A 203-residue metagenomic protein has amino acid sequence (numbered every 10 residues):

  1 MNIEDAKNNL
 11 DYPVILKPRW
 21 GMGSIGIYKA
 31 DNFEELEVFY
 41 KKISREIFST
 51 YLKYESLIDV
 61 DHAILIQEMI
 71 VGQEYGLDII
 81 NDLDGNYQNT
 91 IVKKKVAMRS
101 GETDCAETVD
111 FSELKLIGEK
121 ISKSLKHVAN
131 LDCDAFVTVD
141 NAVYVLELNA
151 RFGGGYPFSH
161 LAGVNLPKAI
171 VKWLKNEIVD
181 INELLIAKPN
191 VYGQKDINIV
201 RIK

Functional and structural regions predicted by a protein language model:
M1-K42, Y51-K53, D61, L65-Q67 (+2 more regions): Rossmann-like NAD(P)H-binding beta-loop-alpha module
N8-N9, D59, I70, K126 (+1 more regions): A generic structural signal for short, non-catalytic loop/turn and secondary-structure boundary residues
D11-P13, E74-G76, N130-D132, V145: Broad gene-expression machinery/nucleic-acid interaction feature
P18-W20, V96, A150-F152: Short, histidine-centered active-site or binding-site loop motifs used for metal coordination, general acid-base
D31-E34, A106-D110, A162: Alpha-helix N-cap and loop-to-helix initiation/capping positions
N32, E46-F48, I178: A short hydrophobic/aromatic micro-motif that marks alpha-helical segments and, especially, helix-coil
Y40-E119, K123, V137-V139, V143-Y144: Phosphate-binding site of ATP-dependent enzymes
R99, D110-K203: ATP-dependent carboxylate activation and anion-phosphoryl transfer catalytic cores that bind Mg-ATP to form
